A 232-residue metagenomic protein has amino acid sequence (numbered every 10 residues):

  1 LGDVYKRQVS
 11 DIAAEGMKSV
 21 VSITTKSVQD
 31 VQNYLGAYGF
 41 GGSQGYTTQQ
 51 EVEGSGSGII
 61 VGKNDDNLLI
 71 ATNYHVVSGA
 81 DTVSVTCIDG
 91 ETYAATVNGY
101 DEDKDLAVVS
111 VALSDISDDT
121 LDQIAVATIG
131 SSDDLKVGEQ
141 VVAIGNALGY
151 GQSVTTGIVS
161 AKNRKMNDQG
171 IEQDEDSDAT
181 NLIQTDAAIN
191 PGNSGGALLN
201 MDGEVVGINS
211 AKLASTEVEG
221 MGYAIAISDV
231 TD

Functional and structural regions predicted by a protein language model:
G2-D232: Serine-dependent protease modules
